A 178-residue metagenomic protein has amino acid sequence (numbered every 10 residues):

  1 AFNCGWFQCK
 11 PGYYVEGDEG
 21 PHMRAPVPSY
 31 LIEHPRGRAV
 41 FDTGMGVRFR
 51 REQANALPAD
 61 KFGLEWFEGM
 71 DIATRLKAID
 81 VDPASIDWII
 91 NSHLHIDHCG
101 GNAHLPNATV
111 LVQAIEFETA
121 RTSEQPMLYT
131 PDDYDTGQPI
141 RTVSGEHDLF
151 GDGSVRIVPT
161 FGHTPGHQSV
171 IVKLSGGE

Functional and structural regions predicted by a protein language model:
C4-T74, S169-E178: Conserved beta-strand hairpin/beta-sheet module of binuclear metal-dependent hydrolase folds, prominently
E19-M23, V158-H163: Short Gly/Pro-enriched turn/cap motifs at secondary-structure boundaries
D42, H93, H163: Conserved G/P- and acidic residue-centered "switch" motifs that form tight phosphate/ATP-binding loops in soluble
M45, I96, G166: Short, glycine/acidic-enriched loop or turn micro-motifs at the edges of active sites
L64-S85, T109, Q113-P159: Metallo-beta-lactamase
I86-D97: Metallo-beta-lactamase
A103-P106: Short, conserved loop/helix-junction motifs that constitute active-site signature segments in enzyme catalytic cores
